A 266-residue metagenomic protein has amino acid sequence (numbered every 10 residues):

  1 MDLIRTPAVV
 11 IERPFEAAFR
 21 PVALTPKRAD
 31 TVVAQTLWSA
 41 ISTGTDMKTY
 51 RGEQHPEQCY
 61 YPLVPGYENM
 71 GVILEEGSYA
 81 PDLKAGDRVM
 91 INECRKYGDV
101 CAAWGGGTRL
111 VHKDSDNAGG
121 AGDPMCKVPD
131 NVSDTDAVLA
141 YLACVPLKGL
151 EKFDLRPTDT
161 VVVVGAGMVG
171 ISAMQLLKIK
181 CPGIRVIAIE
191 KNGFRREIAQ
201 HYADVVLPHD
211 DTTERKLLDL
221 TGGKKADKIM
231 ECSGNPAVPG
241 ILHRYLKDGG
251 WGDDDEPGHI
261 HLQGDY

Functional and structural regions predicted by a protein language model:
A8, T160-V161, I260: Conserved hydrophobic helix-helix packing surfaces used for dimerization/oligomerization
R13-F15, R28: Residue-level recognition of beta-strand termini and adjacent short loop/turns
T25-I41, G52-G98: Glycine-rich beta-strand-centered segment in the early N-terminal region that forms part of a ligand/cofactor-binding
M70, M90, M125, I187 (+2 more regions): Structural detector of well-ordered beta-strand residues that form the stable sheet scaffold of enzyme domains
V89-V164: NAD(P)H dinucleotide-binding glycine-rich loop of Rossmann-like/cofactor-binding domains, especially the beta1-alpha1
D130-D211, R215: Mid-domain Rossmann-like dinucleotide-binding core that forms the NAD(H)/NADP(H) cofactor-binding site
D204-Y266: Glycine-rich cofactor phosphate-binding loops and adjacent beta1-alpha1 units of small-molecule cofactor enzyme domains
